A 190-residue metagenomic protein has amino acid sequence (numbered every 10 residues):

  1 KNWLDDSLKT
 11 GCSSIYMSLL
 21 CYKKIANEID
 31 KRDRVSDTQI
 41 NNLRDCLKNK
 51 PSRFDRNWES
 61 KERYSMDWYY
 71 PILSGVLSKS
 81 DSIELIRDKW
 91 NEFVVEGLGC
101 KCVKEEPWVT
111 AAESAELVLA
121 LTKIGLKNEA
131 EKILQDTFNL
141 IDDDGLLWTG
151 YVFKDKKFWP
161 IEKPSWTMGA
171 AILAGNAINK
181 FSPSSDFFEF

Functional and structural regions predicted by a protein language model:
K1-C21, A26-A115: Extended ligand-binding clefts on enzyme/binding-domain cores
I83, V103-E113, L119-F190: CBM-like carbohydrate-recognition segments
